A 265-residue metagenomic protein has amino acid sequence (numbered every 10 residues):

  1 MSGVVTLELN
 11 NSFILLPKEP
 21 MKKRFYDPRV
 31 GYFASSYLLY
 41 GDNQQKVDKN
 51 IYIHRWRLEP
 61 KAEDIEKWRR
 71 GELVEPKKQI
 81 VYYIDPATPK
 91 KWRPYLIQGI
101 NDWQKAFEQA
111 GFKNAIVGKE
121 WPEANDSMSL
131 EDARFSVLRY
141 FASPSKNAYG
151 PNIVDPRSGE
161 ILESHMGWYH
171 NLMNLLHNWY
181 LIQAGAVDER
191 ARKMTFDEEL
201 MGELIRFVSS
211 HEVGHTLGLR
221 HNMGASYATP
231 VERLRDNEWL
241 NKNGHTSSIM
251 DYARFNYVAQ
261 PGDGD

Functional and structural regions predicted by a protein language model:
M1-T88, A106, W121-L176, Y180-D197 (+1 more regions): Auxiliary tRNA-acceptor-end handling modules of aminoacyl-tRNA synthetases
D64, Q104-A115, K146, V213-M223: Secondary-structure transition/capping motifs at alpha-helix termini and the adjoining loop/turn into the next element
W68, P94, H177-N178, A259-D265: Short conserved micro-motifs at the rims of enzyme active sites and ligand-binding pockets
A87-A115: Zn2+-dependent metallopeptidase catalytic core
Q98-Q104, G159, E203, F207-N222: Active-site recognition of the HExxH zinc-binding catalytic motif
G111-E123, N222-R233: Short, glycine/acidic-rich hinge or "gate" loops at secondary-structure transitions that mediate conformational
Y149, V154, E160-W168, S209-L217 (+2 more regions): Extended catalytic-interface subdomain
S226-D265: Conserved catalytic/binding loops enriched for acidic/polar residues
